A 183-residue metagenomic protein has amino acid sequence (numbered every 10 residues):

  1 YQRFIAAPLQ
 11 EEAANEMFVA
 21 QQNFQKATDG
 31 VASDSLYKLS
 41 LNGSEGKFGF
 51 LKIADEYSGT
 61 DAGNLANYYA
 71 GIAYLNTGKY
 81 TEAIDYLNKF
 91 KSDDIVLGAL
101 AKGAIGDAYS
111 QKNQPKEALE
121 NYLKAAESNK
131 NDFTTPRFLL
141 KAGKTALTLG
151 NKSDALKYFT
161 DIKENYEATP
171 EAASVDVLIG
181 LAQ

Functional and structural regions predicted by a protein language model:
A7, D55-G63, T77, K91-A99 (+2 more regions): Short solvent-exposed coil/turn linkers within tandem alpha-helical repeat scaffolds
G30-E82: Extracytoplasmic/periplasmic/luminal assembly and interaction segments in envelope/secretory/respiratory proteins
